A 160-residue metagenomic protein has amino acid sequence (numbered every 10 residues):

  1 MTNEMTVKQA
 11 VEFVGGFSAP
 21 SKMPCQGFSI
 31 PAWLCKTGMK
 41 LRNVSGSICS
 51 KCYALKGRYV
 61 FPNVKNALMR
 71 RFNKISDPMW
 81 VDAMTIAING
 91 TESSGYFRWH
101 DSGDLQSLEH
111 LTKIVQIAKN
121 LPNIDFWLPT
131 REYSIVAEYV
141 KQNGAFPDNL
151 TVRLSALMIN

Functional and structural regions predicted by a protein language model:
M1-N160: Class I S-adenosyl-L-methionine
